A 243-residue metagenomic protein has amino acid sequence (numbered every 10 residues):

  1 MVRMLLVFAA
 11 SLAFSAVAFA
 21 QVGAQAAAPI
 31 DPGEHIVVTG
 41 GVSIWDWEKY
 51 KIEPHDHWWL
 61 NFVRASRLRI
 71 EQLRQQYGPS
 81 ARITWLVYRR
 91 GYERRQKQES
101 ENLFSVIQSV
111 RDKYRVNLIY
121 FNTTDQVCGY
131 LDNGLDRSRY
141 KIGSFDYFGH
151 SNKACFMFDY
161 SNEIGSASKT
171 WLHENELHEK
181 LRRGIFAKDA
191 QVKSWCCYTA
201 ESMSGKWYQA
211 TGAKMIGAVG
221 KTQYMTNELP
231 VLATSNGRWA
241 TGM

Functional and structural regions predicted by a protein language model:
M1-M4: Positively charged n-region of N-terminal signal peptides that target proteins for export
V7-A16: Bacterial N-terminal signal peptides
G23-V127: A domain-level signal for caspase-like cysteine endopeptidase catalytic cores and their zymogen-processing architecture
D31-E34, S80-I83, R137-I142, A187-D189: A general structural motif
W47-K51, R95-L103, L131, C155-Y160 (+2 more regions): A short acidic (Asp/Glu
S66-Y77, Y130-S138, E174-I185: Short, basic/hydrophobic alpha-helical segments
I142-N227: Catalytic cores of nucleophile-dependent amide-cleaving enzymes
G217-M243: Caspase-like cysteine protease fold
